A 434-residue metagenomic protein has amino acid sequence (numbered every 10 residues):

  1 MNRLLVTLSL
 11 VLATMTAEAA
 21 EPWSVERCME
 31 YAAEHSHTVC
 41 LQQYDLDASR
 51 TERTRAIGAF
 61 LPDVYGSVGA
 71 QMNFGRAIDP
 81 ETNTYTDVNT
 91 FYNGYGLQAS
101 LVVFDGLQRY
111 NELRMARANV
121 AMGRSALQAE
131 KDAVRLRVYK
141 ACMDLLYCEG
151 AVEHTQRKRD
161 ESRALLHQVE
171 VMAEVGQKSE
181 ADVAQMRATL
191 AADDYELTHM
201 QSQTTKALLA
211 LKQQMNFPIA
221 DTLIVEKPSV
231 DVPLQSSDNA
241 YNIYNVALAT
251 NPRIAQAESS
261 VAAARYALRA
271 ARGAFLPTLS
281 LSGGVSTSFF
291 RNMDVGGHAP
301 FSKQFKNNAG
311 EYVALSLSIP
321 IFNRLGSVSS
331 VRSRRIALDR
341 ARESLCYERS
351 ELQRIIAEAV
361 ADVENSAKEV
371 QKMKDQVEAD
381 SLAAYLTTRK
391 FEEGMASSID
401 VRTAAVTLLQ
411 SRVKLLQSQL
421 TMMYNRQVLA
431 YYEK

Functional and structural regions predicted by a protein language model:
M1-Y31, Q201-N242, G297, V428-K434: Terminal intrinsically disordered/low-complexity segments used for targeting and assembly
A19-Y65, G69, G75, I219 (+5 more regions): Bacterial Sec-pathway N-terminal export signals of envelope proteins
A20-A141, L279, G283, L325-V328 (+1 more regions): Short flexible linkers and secondary-structure junctions
C40-Y44, I57-G58, N89, V103-K131 (+7 more regions): Sec/SRP-type N-terminal targeting helices
S67-L101, K227-S236, R269, S282-I319: Small/polar, glycine/serine/threonine/aspartate-rich low-complexity segments that form flexible
A133-A249, D362, L408, L415 (+1 more regions): Periplasmic alpha-helical coiled-coil/stalk elements that build and connect Gram-negative outer-membrane
A192-F217, V377-K434: Short segments within alpha-helical structural elements
